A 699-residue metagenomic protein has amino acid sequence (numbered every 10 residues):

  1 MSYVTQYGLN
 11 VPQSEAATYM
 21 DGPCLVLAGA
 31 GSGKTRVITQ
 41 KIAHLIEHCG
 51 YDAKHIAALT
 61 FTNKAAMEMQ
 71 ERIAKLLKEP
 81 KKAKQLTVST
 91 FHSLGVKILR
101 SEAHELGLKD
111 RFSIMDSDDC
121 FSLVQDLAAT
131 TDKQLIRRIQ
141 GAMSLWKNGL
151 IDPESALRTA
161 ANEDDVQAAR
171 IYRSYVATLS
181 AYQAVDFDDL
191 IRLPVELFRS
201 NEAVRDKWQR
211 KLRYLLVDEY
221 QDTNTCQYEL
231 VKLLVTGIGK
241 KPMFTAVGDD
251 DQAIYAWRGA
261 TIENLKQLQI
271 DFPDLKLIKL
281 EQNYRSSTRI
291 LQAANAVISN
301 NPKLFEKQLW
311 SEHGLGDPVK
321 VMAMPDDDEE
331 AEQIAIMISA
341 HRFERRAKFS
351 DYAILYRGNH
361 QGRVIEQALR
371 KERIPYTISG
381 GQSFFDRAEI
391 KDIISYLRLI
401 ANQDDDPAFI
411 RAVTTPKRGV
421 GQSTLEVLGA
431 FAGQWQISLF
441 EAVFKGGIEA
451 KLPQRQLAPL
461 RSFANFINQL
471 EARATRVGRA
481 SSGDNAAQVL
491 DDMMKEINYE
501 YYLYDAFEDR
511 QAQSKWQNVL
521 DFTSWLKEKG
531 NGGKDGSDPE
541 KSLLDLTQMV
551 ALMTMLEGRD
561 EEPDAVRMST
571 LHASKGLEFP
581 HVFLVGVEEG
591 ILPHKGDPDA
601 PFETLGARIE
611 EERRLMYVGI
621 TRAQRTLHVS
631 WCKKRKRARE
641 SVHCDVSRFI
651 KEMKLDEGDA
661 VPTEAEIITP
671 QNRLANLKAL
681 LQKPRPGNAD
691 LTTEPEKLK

Functional and structural regions predicted by a protein language model:
M1-S2, E657-K699: Acidic, low-complexity intrinsically disordered tails
S2-V11, C24, H44, T225-D327: Conserved RecA-like helicase ATPase core segment that couples NTP binding/hydrolysis to strand translocation
S2-V4, D21-C24, A43-Y214, I238-T245 (+12 more regions): A basic/glycine-biased coupling hinge at the interface between accessory DNA-binding modules
E15-D21: Phosphate-binding P-loop
V26, A30-I38, I42, A103 (+7 more regions): Helicase P-loop NTPase motor core
T35-H44, M69-Q70, Y228: Motif I (Walker A/P-loop) of helicase-class P-loop NTPases
A161, G362-I374, R387, I394-D656: Conserved helicase C-terminal RecA-like lobe
L216-T223, V247-G248, L584: Hydrophobic residues in beta-strands of the RecA-like P-loop NTPase core, especially within AAA+ ATPase
